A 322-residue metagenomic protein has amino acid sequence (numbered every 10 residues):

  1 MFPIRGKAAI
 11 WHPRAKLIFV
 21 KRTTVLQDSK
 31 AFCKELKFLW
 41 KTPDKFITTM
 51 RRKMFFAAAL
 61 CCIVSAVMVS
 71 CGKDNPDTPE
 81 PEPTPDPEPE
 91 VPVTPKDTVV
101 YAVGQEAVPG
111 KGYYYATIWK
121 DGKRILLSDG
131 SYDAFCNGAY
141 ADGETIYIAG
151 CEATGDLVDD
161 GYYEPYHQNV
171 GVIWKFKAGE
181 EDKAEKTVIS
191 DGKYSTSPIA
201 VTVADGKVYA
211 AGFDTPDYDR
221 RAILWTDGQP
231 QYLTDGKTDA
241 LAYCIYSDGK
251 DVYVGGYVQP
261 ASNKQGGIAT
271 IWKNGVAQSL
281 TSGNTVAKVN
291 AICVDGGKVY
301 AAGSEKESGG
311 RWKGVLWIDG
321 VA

Functional and structural regions predicted by a protein language model:
I4, A8-A9, A15, T23-T24 (+4 more regions): Ala/Thr-enriched low-complexity intrinsically disordered regions
R5, A15, K45, T78-T94 (+2 more regions): Intrinsically disordered, low-complexity segments enriched in proline/serine/threonine
V25-Q27, E35-S70: Sec-dependent bacterial lipoprotein signal peptides
K30, K34, C62-I63, G72 (+3 more regions): Secreted/luminal cysteine- and crosslink-motif detector
R51-M54, V64-D97: Bacterial Sec-dependent N-terminal signal peptides
T94-A322: Residue-level hotspots at or immediately adjacent to binding/recognition sites across diverse folds
